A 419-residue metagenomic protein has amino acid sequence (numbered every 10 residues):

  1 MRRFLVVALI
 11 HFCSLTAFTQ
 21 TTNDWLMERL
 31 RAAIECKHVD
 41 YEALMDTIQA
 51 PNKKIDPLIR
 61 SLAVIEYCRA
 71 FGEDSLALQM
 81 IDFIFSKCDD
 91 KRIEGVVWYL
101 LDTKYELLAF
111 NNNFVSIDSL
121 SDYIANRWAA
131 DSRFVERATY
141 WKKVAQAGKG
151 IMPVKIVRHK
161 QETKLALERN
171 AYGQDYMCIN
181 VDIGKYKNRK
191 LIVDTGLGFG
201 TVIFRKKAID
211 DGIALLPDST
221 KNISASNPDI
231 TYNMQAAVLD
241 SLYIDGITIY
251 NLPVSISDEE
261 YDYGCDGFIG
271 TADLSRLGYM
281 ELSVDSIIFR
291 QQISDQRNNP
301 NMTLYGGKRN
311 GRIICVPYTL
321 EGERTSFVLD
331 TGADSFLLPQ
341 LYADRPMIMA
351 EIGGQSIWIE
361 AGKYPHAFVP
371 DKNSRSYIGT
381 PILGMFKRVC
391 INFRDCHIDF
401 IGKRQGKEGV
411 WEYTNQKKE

Functional and structural regions predicted by a protein language model:
M1-N23: Bacterial Sec-dependent N-terminal signal peptides
Q20-E419: Pepsin/retropepsin-fold aspartyl endopeptidases
